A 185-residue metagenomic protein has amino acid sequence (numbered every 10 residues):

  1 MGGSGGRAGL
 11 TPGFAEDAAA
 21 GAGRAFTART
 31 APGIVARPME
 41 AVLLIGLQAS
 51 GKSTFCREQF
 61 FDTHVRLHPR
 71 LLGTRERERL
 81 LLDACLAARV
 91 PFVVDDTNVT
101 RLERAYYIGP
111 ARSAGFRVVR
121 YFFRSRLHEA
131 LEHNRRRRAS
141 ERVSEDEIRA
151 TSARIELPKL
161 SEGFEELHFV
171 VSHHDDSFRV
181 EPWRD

Functional and structural regions predicted by a protein language model:
M1-A25: Compositionally biased, low-complexity flexible segments
F26-I34: Pre-Walker A adenine-sensing motif
A36-A41, R57-E58, P69, A88 (+6 more regions): Catalytic phosphate/metal-binding cores of nucleic-acid and nucleotide-processing enzymes, i.e., regions that mediate
P38-A41, E129-D185: Conserved GTP-binding G-domain of TRAFAC-class P-loop NTPases and closely related GTPase folds
L43-R57: Glycine-rich phosphate-binding P-loop
S53-E103: Conserved substrate/cofactor phosphate-moiety recognition/catalytic segment in nucleotide-dependent phosphotransferases
H64-R66, V118-R120, E166-F169: Conserved beta-strand scaffold positions in the cores of enzyme catalytic domains, especially in NTP/NDP-utilizing
F116-A130: Conserved phosphate-donor/acceptor-positioning beta-strand/loop module used by diverse small-molecule
